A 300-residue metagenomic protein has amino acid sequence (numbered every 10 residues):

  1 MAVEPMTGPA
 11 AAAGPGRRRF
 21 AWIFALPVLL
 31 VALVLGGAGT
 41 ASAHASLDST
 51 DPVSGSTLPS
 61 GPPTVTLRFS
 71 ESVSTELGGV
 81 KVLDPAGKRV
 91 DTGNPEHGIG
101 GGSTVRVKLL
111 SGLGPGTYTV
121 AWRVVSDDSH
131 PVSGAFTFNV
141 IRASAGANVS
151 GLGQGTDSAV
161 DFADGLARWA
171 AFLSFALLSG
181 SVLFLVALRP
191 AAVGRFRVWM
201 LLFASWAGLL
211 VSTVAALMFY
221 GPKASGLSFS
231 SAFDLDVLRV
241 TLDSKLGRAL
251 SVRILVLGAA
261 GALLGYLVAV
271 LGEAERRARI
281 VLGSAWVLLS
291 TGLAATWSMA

Functional and structural regions predicted by a protein language model:
A2-P5, R18-F20, V34-D48, G93 (+2 more regions): Polytopic transmembrane helical bundles with strong interfacial aromatic enrichment
V3-A13: Short, Lys/Arg-rich, polar N-terminal cytosolic tail immediately upstream of the first transmembrane signal-anchor
F24-G36: Bacterial N-terminal signal peptides
S42-G61: N-terminal edge beta-strand
G55, A86-K88, S129: Detector for glycine-centered tight turns/loop "hinges" at secondary-structure junctions
G55-G61, L67, E71, R142-A147: Primarily secretory-pathway and cell-envelope proteins
V65-N94: Short, surface-exposed alpha-helix to beta-strand junction/turn motifs within ectodomains of secreted and cell-envelope
